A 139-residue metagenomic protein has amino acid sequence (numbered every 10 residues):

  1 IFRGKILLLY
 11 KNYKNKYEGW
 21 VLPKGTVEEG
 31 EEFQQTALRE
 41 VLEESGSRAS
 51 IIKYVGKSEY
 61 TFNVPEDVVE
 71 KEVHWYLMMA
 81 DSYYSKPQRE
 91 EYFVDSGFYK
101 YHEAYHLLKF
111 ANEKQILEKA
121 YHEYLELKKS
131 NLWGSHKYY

Functional and structural regions predicted by a protein language model:
I1-L22: N-terminal strand-loop-strand
K5-L7, Y54, Y101, E118-Y121 (+1 more regions): A generic structural signal for ordered secondary structure
G25-T26, F62, V68-V69, E123-E126 (+1 more regions): Short, charged/polar low-complexity linear motifs in solvent-exposed/disordered segments
V27-Q115: Unchanged
H106-Y139: Charged phosphate-binding loop/patch that engages nucleotide di/tri-phosphates or the phosphate backbone of nucleic
